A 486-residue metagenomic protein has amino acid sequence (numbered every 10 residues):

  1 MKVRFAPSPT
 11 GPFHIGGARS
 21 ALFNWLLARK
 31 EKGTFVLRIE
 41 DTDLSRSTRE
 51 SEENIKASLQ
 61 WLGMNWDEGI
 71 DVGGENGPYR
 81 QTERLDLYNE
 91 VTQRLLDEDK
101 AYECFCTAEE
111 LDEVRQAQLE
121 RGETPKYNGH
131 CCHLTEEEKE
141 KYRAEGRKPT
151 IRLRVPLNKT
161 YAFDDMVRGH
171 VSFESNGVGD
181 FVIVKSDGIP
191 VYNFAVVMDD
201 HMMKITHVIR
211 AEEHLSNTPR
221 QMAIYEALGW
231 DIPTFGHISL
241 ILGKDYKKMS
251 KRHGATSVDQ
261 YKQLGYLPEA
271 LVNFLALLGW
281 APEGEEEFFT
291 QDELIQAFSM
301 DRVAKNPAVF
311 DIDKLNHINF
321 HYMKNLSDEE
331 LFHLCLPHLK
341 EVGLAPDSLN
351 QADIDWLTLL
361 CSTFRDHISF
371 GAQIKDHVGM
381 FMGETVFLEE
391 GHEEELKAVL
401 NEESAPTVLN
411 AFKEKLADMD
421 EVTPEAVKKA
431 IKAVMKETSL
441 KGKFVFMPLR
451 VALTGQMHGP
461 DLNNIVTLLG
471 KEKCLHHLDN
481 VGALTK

Functional and structural regions predicted by a protein language model:
M1-E120, N217-W230: N-terminal Rossmann-like or analogous alpha/beta NTP/dinucleotide-binding catalytic cores that position adenine
H14, N24, I55, L95 (+9 more regions): Residue-level signal for inorganic ion chemistry
I15, Y261-E269, K305-D311, L349-L359 (+2 more regions): Structural motif
R29-D41, F194-H207, D231-L242, N463 (+2 more regions): Glycine-rich phosphate/pyrophosphate-binding loops and their adjacent beta-strand/loop elements at enzyme active sites
P78-T82, F105, V184-K185, M203-H214 (+4 more regions): Conserved phosphate-binding loops in nucleotide/dinucleotide-binding enzymes
R94, Y102-E103, T107-H237, G243-M249 (+2 more regions): Active-site cores that bind ATP or allylic diphosphates and position pyrophosphate for catalysis
D328, F332-T438: Small-residue-rich helix-loop
E425-N480, L484-T485: Charged substrate- and nucleic-acid-binding regions of tRNA-handling and nucleotidyl-transfer enzymes, centered on
